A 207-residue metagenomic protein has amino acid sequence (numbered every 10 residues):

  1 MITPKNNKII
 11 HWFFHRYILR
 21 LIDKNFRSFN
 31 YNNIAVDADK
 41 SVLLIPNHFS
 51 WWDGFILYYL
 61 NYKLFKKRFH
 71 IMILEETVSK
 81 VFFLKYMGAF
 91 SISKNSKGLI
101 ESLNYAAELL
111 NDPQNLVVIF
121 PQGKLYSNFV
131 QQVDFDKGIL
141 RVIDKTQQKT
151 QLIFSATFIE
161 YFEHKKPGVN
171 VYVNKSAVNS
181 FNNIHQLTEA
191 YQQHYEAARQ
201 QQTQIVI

Functional and structural regions predicted by a protein language model:
M1-F26, S79-M87: Alpha-helical membrane-targeting segments
I2, L103-I207: Non-catalytic C-terminal accessory region of glycerolipid acyltransferases and related lyso-lipid remodeling enzymes
I9-F14, K97-S102, F135: Soluble or luminal CAZymes and related metallo-dependent hydrolases
W12-H48: Helix-to-loop junction immediately C-terminal to a conserved catalytic motif
I18-N25, S93-G98, F129-Q131: Short, flexible loop segments at the rims of nucleotide/cofactor-binding pockets, characterized by
N25-N30, K97-Y105: Glycine-rich, highly charged phosphate/nucleotide-binding loops
I34-D39, F65-K66, L110-P113: Flexible, charged surface loops at secondary-structure boundaries
K40-S96: Catalytic core of membrane glycerolipid acyltransferases/transacylases, capturing the structured, soluble-facing
